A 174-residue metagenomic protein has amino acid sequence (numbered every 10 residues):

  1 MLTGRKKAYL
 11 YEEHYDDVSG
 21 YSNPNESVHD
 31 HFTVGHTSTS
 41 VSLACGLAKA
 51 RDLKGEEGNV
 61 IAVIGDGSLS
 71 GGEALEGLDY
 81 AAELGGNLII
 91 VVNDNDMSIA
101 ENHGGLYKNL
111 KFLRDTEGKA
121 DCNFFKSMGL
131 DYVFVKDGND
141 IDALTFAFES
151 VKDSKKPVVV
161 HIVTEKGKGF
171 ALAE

Functional and structural regions predicted by a protein language model:
M1-L84: Cofactor-binding active-site loop characterized by glycine-rich and histidine/acidic residues
D16-D17, K49-L53, E83-G86, M97 (+2 more regions): Generic secondary-structure signature for well-ordered alpha-helical cores
Y21-P24, K49-N59, G104-A147: Conserved thiamine diphosphate
E26-V28, A48, G67-L69, N95-M97 (+3 more regions): Short, glycine-/Ser/Thr-/acidic-enriched flexible segments
S42, N59-A62, N87-V91, D131-V133 (+1 more regions): Structural motif
S70, G77, A82-G118, C122-F124 (+1 more regions): Mobile "lid/hinge" segments at catalytic clefts and subdomain interfaces of large enzymes
V92, I99, N139-E174: Terminal amphipathic helices with adjacent charged low-complexity linkers/tails
